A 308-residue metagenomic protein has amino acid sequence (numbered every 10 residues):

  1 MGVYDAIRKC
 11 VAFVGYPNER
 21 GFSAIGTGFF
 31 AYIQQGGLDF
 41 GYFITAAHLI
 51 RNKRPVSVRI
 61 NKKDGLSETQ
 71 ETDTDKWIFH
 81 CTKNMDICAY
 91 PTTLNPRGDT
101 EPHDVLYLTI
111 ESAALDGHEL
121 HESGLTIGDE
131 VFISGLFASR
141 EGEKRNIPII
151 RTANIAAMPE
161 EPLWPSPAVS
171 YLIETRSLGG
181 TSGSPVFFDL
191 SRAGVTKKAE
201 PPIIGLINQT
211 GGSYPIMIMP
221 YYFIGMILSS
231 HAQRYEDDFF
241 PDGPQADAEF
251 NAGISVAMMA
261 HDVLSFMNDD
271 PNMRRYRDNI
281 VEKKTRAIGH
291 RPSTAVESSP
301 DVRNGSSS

Functional and structural regions predicted by a protein language model:
V3, I33, L120-S123: Short, surface-exposed secondary-structure edge patches
Y4-A6, F188-N304: C-terminal subregion of chymotrypsin/trypsin-like serine protease catalytic domains
R8-V11, Y16-N18, I25, R51-T175 (+5 more regions): Serine endopeptidase catalytic core focused on the charge-relay Asp
V11, P17-G41: A conserved glycine-rich beta-strand in the N-terminal activation segment of trypsin-fold
A31-I33, M158, D189, S229: Residue-level recognition of beta-strand microenvironments
T45: Cytochrome P450 catalytic-core helices
H48: Histidine-centered active-site/metal-ligand motif
R176, G305-S308: Bergerat-fold GHKL/Histidine-kinase-like ATPase
